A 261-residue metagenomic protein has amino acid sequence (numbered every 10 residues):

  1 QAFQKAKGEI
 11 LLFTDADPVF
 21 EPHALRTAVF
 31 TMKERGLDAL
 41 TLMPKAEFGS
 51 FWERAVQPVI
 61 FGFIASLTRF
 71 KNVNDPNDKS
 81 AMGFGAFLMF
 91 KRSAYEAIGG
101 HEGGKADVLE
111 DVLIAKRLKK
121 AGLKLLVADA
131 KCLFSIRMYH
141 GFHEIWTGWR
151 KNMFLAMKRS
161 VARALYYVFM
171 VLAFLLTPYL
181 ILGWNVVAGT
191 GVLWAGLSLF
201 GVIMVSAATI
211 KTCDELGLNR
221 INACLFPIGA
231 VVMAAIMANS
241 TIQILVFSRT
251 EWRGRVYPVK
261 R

Functional and structural regions predicted by a protein language model:
Q1-A2, T27-M89, S93-A97, M153 (+2 more regions): Long helical/loop segments within the catalytic core of UDP-sugar-dependent glycosyltransferases, especially the large
Q1-Q4, A115: Short, conserved alpha-helix that lines the donor NDP-sugar binding/gating region of sugar-transfer enzymes
A2, G8, A16-P18, E110: Short acidic donor-binding/metal-coordinating loop in glycosyltransferase active sites
L11: Short aromatic/hydrophobic "clamp" motif used to bind/position activated sugar donors
A16-T31: Acidic donor-binding/catalytic loop of UDP-sugar-dependent glycosyltransferases, especially processive GT2
M32, G36-S66, E96, H101-A164 (+1 more regions): Catalytic donor/gating beta->alpha subdomain of glycosyltransferases that bind UDP-sugars
L125-V127, L133, H140, N222-R261: Membrane-proximal soluble regions of multi-pass membrane proteins
Y166-F247: Membrane-embedded multi-pass helical conduit in multi-pass membrane proteins, especially envelope-biosynthetic
